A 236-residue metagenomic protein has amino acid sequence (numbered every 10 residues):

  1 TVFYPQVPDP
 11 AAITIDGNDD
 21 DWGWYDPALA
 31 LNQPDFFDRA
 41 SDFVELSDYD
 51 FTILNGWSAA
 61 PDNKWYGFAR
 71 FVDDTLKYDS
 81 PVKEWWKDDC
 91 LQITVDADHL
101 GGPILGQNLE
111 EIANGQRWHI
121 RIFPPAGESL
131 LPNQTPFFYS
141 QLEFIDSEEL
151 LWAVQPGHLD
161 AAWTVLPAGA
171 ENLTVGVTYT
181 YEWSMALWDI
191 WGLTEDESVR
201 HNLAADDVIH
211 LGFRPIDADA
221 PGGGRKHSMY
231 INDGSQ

Functional and structural regions predicted by a protein language model:
T1-Q236: Structural preference for beta-rich elements and adjacent junctions enriched in aromatics
